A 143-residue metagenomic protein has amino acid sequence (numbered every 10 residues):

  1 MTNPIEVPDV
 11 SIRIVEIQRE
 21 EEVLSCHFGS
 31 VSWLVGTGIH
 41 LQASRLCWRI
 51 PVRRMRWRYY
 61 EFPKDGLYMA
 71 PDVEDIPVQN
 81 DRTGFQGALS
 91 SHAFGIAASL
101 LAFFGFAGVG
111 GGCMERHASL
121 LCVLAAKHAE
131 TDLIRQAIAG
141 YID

Functional and structural regions predicted by a protein language model:
P4-P51: Negatively charged, low-complexity tracts enriched in Asp/Glu with abundant Ser/Thr
P8-D9, H27, K64, R135-I138: Intrinsically disordered, low-complexity segments enriched in small/polar residues
Q18-E21, V73-P77: Short amphipathic alpha-helical segments, especially helix-boundary/capping motifs
E20, R56, A93-I96: Short runs of predominantly hydrophobic/aromatic residues within well-ordered alpha helices that form helix-helix
S32-I76: Amphipathic, interaction-prone secondary-structure segments
I76-D143: Polybasic, proline/glycine-rich intrinsically disordered low-complexity segments
